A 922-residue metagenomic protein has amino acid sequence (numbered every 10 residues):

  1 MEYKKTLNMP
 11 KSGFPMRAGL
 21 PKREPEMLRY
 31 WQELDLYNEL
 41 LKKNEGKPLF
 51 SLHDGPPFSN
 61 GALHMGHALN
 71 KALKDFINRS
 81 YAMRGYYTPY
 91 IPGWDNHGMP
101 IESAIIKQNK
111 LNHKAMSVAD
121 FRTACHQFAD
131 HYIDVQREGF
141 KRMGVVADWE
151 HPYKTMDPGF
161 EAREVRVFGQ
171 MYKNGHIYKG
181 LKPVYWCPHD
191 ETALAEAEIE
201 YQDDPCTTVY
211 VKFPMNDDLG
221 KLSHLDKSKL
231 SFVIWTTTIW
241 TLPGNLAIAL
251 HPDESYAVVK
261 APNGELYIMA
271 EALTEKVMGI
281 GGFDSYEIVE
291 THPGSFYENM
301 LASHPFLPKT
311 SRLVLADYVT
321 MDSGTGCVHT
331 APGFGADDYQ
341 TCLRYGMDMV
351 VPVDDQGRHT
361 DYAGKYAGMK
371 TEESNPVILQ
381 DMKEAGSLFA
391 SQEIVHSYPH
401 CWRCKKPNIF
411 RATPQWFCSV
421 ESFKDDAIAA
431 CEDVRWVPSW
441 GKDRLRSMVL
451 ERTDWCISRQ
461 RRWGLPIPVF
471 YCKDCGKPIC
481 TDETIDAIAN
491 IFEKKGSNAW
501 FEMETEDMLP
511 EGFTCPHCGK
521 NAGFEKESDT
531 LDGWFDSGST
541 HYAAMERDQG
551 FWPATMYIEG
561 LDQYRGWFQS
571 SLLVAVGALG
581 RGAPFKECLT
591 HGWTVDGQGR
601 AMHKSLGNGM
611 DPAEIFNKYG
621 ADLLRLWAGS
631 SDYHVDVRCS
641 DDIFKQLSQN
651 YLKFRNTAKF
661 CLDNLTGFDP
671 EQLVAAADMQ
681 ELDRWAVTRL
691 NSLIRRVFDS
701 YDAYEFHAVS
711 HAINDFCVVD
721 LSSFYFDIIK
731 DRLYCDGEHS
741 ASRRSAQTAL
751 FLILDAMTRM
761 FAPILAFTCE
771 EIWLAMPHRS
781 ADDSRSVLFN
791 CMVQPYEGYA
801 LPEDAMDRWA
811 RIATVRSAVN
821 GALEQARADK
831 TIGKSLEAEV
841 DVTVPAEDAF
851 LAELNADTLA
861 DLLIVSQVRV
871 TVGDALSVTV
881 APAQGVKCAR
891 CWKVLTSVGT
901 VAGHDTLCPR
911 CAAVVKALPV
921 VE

Functional and structural regions predicted by a protein language model:
E2-L20, E26, Y30-L34, I106-P243 (+13 more regions): Residue patterns forming the tRNA-binding/recognition surfaces of aminoacyl-tRNA synthetases and related DALR
K42-S103, E164, I234-L242, V314-T341 (+4 more regions): N-terminal catalytic cores of NTP/NDP-binding nucleotidyl/phosphoryl-transfer enzymes
D95, V184, P188, L194-Q202 (+8 more regions): Acidic, turn-prone loop/beta-hairpin segments
V184, Y398, I467-V469, G512 (+2 more regions): Residues immediately within or flanking Cys/His clusters that coordinate Zn2+ in small zinc-binding modules
C187, C401, C472, C515-C518 (+2 more regions): Short cysteine-rich clusters marking metal-coordination/redox-active sites
E191, Q460, G476, G519 (+2 more regions): Cys/His-coordinated zinc-binding microdomains
A247, E254-C327, A336-Q340: Protease-associated
R312, Y345-G357, R461-W463, I485-D636: Alpha-helical recognition segments enriched in aromatics with Gly/Pro capping that present substrate-recognition
